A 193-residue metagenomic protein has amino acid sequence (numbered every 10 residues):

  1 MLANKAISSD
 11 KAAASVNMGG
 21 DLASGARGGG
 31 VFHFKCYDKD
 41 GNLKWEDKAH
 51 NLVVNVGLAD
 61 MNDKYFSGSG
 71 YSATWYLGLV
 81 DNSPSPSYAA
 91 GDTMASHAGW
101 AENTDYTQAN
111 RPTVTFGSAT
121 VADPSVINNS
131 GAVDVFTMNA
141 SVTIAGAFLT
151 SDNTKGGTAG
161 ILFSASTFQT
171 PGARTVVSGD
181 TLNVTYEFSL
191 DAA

Functional and structural regions predicted by a protein language model:
M1-A145, S151-A193: Small cysteine-rich, disulfide-bonded extracellular modules of the LU/uPAR three-finger superfamily and closely related
